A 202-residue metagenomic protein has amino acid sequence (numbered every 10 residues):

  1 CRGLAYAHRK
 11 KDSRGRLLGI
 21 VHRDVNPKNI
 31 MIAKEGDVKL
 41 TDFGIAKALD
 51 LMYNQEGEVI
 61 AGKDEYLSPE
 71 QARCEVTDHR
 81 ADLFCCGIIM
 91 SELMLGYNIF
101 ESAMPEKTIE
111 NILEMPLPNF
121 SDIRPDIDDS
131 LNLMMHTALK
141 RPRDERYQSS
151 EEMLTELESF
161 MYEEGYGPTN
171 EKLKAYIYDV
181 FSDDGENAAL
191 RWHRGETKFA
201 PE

Functional and structural regions predicted by a protein language model:
R2-I20: Protein kinase catalytic-loop region centered on the HRD/HxD motif
R14, I32-G36: Activation-loop N-terminal segment of eukaryotic-like protein kinases
N26-K28, I32, P69: Catalytic-loop Lys-Pro-X-Asn motif of eukaryotic-like protein kinases
V38, L51-A61: Regulatory activation segment
D42: Conserved active-site aspartate in kinases
A48-D50, N98: Conserved protein kinase catalytic core
E65-A175, D179-F199: C-terminal lobe helix-coil module of Hanks-type protein kinase domains
